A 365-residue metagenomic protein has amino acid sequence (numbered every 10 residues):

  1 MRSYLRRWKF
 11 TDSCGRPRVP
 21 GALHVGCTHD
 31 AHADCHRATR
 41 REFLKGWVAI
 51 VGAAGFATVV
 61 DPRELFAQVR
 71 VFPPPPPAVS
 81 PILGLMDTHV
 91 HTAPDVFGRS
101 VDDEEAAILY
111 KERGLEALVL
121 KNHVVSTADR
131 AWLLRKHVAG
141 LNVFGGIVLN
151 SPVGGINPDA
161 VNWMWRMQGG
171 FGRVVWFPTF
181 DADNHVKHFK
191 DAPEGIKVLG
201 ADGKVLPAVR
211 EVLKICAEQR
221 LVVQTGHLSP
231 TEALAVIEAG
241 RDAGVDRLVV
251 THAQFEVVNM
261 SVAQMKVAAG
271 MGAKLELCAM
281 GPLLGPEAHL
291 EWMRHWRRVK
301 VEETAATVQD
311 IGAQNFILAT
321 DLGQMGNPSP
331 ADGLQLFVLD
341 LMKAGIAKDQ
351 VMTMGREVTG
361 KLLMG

Functional and structural regions predicted by a protein language model:
M1-T39, R63-F66: N-terminal secretory signal peptides
A31, R37-K45, A53-V71: N-terminal twin-arginine translocation
F43-A53, A331-G365: Mid-to-C-terminal alpha-helical segments outside catalytic/metal-binding sites
V69-F97: Replace "His-x-His-based motif
D87, H91, E105-A128, L141-S151 (+4 more regions): Divalent metal-dependent hydrolysis catalytic cores, especially in the metallo-beta-lactamase
V96-S100, A128-R130, L234-A239, N259-M265 (+2 more regions): Histidine/acidic-residue-rich catalytic or RNA/ligand-binding cores of hydrolases and nuclease-related proteins
L141, S151-V250, E276: Extended substrate/RNA-proximal surfaces in nucleic-acid metabolism proteins
C278, A313-P330: Short acidic/histidine-rich active-site segments
